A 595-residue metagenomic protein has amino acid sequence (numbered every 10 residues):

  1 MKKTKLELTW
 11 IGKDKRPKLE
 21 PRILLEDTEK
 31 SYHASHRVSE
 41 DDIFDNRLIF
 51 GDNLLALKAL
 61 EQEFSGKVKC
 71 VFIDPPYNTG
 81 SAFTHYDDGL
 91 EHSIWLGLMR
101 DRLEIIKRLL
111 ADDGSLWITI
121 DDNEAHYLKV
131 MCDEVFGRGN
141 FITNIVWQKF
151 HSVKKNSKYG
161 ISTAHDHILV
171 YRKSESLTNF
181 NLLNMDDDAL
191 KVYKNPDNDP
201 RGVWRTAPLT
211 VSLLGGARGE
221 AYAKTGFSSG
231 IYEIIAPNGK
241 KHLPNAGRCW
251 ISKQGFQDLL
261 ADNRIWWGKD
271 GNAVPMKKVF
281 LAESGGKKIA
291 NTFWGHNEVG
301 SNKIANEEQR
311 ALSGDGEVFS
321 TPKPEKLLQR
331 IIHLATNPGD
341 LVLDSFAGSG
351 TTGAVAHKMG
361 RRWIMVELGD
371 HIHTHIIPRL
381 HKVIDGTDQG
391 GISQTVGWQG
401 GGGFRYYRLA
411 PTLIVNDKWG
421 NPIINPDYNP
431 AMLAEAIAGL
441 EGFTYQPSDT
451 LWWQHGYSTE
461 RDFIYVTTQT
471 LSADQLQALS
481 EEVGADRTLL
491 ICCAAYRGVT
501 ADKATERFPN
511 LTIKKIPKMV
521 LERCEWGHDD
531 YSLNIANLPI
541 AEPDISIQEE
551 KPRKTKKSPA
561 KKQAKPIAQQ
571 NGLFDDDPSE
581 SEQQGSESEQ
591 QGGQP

Functional and structural regions predicted by a protein language model:
M1-L103, K107, R138-G139, Q148 (+4 more regions): SAM-dependent nucleic-acid methyltransferase catalytic core
M1-L341, H373: Class I S-adenosyl-L-methionine
G80, G350, A354: Glycine-rich SAM-binding Motif I of class I
R108, A354-V355: Hydrophobic/aromatic ligand-binding patch that stacks against planar heteroaromatic rings of cofactors or nucleotides
S115-T119, M365, I464-V466, L490-I491: Short catalytic-loop micro-motif centered on adjacent basic/acidic residues
K154-N156, R330-N337, K358-I424: Cysteine-dependent PTP/DSP-like catalytic domain, specifically the C-terminal lobe
K158-R172, N429-P430, L533-D544: A polyampholytic, Gly/Pro-enriched intrinsically disordered region
F346-G348: Class I SAM-dependent methyltransferase "Motif I" SAM/SAH-binding loop
